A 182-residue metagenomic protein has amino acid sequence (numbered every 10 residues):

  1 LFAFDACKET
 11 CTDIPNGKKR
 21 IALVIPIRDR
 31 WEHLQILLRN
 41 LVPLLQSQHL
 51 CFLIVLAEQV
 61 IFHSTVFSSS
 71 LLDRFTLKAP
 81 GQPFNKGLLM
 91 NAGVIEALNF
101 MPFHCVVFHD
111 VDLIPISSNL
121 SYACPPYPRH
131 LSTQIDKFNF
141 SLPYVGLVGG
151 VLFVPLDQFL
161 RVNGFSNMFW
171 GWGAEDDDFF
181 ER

Functional and structural regions predicted by a protein language model:
L1-P43, S47, F67: N-proximal low-complexity "stem/linker" segments adjacent to membrane-targeting elements
P15-A22, C51-A57, S70-F75, P155-N163: Surface-exposed beta-strand-to-loop junctions that form interaction patches on eukaryotic regulatory domains
I27-D29, I61, L77, I135 (+1 more regions): Short, flexible loop/turn elements at secondary-structure junctions
R30-E32, H63, L113-P115: Short acidic, S/G/P-rich loop/turn micro-motifs used as interaction or catalytic elements
Q35, H49-F103, F138: Active-site-proximal specificity loops/subdomain of glycosyltransferases
L41, Q59-V60, V111: Conserved short acidic donor-positioning loop in nucleotide-sugar-dependent glycosyltransferases
Q46, F52, S132: Active-site machinery of serine-nucleophile hydrolases
G81, N85-M90, V94-H109, L113-R182: Conserved catalytic core of nucleotide-sugar-dependent glycosyltransferases
